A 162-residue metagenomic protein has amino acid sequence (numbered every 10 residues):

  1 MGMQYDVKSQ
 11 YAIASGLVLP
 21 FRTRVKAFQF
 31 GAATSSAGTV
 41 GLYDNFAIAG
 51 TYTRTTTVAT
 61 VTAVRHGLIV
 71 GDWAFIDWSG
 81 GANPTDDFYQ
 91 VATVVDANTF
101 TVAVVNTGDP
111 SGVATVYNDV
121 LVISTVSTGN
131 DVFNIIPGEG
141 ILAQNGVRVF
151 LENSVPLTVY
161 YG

Functional and structural regions predicted by a protein language model:
M1-F21, L151-G162: C-terminal interaction-tip segments
V18-A32: Short, surface-exposed binding/anchoring microloops in extracellular/periplasmic proteins
K26-F28, G140-N153: Noncatalytic modules at the cell exterior or secretory-pathway interfaces, chiefly beta-strand-rich lectin/adhesion
A33-A37, R65-I69, E152-S154: Short proline/glycine-enriched turn/loop motifs at strand-loop junctions of beta-rich domains
S35-A47, V159-Y160: Short, surface-exposed beta-strand/strand-loop-strand elements in extracellular ectodomains
I48-L121: Small/polar beta-strand repeat architecture
V94-V95, T125-V132: Short proline/glycine- and polar residue-rich coil/turn motifs
V132-G140: Exposed aromatic-hydrophobic patches
